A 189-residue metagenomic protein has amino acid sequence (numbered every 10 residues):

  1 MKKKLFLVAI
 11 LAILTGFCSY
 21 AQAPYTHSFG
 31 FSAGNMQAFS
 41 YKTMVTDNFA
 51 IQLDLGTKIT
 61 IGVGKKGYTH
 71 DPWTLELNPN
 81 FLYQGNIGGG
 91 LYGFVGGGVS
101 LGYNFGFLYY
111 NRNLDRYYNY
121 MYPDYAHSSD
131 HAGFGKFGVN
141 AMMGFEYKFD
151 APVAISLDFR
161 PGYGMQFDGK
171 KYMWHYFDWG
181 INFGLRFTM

Functional and structural regions predicted by a protein language model:
M1-P24: Cleavable N-terminal export/targeting peptides
A23-M36, F49-I61, G162-Y163: Transmembrane beta-strand segments that form the barrel wall of outer-membrane beta-barrel proteins
T26, G34-M36, T74-N78, K136-N140 (+1 more regions): Transmembrane beta-barrel architecture of outer-membrane proteins
Q37-K42: Short N-terminal binding/cap micro-motifs at the start of the first secondary-structure element
T43-L157, F187: Gram-negative (and chloroplast) outer-membrane scaffold detector with strong preference for beta-barrel transmembrane
D124, G162, F177-W179: First exposed extracellular module after export/assembly in secreted or surface-exposed proteins
Q166-H175: A short acidic/glycine-rich loop-to-helix N-cap element
F177-M189: Outer-membrane beta-barrel "beta-signal"
